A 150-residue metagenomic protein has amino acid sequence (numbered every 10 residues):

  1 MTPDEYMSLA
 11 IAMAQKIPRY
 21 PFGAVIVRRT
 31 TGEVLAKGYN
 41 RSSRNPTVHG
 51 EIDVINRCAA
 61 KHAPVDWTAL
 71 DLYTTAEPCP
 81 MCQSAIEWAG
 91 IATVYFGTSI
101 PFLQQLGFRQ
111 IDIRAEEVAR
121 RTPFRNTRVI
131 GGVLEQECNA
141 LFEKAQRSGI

Functional and structural regions predicted by a protein language model:
M1-I17, P78, A85-I150: Zinc-dependent deaminase
D4, V48, I52, A76 (+1 more regions): Glycine-rich phosphate-binding loop at the start of an alpha helix
F22-G32: Short beta-strand scaffold segments in enzyme catalytic cores
T31, R44, I100: Flexible, active-site-proximal loop/turn residues at the rims of small-molecule/cofactor binding pockets and catalytic
E33-S42: Short beta->alpha transition motifs characteristic of CBS
S43-R57: A short, polar/charged loop-to-alpha-helix boundary motif
N56-A89: Helix-adjacent hinge/juxtasegments
